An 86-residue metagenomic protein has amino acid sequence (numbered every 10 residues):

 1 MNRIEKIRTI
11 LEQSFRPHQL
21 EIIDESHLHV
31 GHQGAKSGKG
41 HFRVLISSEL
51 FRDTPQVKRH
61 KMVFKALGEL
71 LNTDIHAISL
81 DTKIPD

Functional and structural regions predicted by a protein language model:
N2-V57, E69-D86: Contiguous, often N-terminal, cationic amphipathic patches that form binding interfaces
